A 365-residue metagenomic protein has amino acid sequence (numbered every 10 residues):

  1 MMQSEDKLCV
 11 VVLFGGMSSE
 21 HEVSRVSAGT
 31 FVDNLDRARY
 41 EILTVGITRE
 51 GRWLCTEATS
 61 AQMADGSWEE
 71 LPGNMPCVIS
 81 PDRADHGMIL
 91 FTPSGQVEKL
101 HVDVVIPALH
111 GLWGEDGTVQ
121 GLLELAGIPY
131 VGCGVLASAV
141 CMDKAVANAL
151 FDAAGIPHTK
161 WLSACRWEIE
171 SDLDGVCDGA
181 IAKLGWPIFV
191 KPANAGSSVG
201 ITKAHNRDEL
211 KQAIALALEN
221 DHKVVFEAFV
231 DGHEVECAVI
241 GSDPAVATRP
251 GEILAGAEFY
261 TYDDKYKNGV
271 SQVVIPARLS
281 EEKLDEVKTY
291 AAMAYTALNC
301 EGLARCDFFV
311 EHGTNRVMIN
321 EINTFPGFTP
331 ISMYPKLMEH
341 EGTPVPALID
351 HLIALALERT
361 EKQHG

Functional and structural regions predicted by a protein language model:
M1-L136, V140-M142, V146, C165-D178 (+1 more regions): ATP-binding N-terminal substructure of ATP-dependent carboxylate-amine bond-forming enzymes
M2-L8, F14-M17, R37, S280-G365: ATP-dependent carboxylate activation and anion-phosphoryl transfer catalytic cores that bind Mg-ATP to form
S24, H158-S163, I188-A215, E234-E236: Glycine-rich phosphate-binding loop of ATP-grasp-fold ATP-dependent ligases
I42, P129-Y130, H158, I188 (+1 more regions): Hydrophobic beta-strand scaffold residues
F151-D152, A180-V199, H222-D231, V235: ATP-grasp fold ATP-binding core
A153-P192, T202: Rossmann-like NAD(P)H-binding beta-loop-alpha module
T202-T289, H312-M318: Phosphate-binding site of ATP-dependent enzymes
